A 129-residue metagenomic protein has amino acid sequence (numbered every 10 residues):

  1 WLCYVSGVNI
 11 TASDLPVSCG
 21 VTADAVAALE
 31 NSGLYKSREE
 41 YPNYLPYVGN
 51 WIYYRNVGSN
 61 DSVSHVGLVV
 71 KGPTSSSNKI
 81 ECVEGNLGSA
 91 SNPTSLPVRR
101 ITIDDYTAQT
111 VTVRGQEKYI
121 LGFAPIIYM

Functional and structural regions predicted by a protein language model:
W1-S6: Active-site nucleophilic cysteine motif
V8-N92: ...with weaker cross-activation on analogous glycine-rich loops/strands in unrelated enzymes
A12, A23, S75, S95 (+2 more regions): N-terminal compositionally biased, intrinsically disordered segments and leader/signal-like regions
V63, S77-I80, S95-V98, A108 (+1 more regions): Low-complexity, intrinsically disordered short peptide segments enriched in small/polar/basic residues
S89-I101: Catalytic alpha/beta core of large soluble enzyme barrels
R99-M129: Low-complexity, Gly/Ser/Thr/Pro-rich intrinsically disordered linker/tail segments
